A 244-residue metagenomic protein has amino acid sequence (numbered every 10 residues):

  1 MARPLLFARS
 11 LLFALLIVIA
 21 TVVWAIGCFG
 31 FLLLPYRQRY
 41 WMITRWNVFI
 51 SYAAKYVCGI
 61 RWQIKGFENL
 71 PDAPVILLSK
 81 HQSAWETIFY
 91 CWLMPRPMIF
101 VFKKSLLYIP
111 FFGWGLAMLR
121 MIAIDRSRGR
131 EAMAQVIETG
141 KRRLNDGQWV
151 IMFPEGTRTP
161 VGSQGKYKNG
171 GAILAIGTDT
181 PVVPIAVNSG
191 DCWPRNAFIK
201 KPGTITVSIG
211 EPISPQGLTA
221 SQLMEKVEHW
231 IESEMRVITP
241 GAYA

Functional and structural regions predicted by a protein language model:
M1-L32, R45, E68-L70, Q222-A244: Membrane-interfacial terminal anchoring regions of lipid-handling membrane enzymes
P4, M133-A244: Non-catalytic C-terminal accessory region of glycerolipid acyltransferases and related lyso-lipid remodeling enzymes
T21, A25-V48, K55-V57, N69-G129: Catalytic core of membrane glycerolipid acyltransferases/transacylases, capturing the structured, soluble-facing
C58-I60, I64: Membrane-helix interfacial anchor on the cytosolic side
I64, L77, F100, V207-I209: Generic preference for hydrophobic
K65, V101-K103, I124-R126, P154 (+1 more regions): Thr-Gly-centered strand-to-loop micro-motif
G66-L70, T139-R142: Short amphipathic alpha-helix with an adjacent loop that forms part of the alpha/beta core around
